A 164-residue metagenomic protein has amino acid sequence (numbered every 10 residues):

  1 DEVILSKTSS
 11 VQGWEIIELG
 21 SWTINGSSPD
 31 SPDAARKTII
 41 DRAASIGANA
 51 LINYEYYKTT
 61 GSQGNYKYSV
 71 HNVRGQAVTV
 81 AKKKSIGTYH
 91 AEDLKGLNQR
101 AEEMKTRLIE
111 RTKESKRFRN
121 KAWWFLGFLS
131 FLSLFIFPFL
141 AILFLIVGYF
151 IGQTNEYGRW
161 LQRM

Functional and structural regions predicted by a protein language model:
D1-M164: Polar low-complexity intrinsically disordered regions
